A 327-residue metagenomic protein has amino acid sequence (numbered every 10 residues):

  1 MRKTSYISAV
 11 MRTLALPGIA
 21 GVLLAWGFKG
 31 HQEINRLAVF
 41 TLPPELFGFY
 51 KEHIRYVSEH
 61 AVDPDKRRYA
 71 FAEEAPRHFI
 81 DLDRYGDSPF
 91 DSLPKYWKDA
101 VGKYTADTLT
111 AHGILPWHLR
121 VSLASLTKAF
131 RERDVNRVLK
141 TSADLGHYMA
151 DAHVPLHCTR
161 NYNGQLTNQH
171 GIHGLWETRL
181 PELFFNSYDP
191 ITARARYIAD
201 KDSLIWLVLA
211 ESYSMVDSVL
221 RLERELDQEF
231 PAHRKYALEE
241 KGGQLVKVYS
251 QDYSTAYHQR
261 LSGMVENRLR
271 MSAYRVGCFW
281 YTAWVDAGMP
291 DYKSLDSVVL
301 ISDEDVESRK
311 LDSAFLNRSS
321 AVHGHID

Functional and structural regions predicted by a protein language model:
M1-E33, D327: Bacterial Sec-dependent N-terminal signal peptides
I7, P17, R36-L37, A152 (+1 more regions): Intrinsically disordered, low-complexity segments enriched in polar/charged small residues
L23-D144, R160-L245, Y249-D252, A256-R270 (+2 more regions): N-terminal, motif-rich segments that launch catalysis or mediate targeting to/interaction with membranes, typified by
A143-D151: Extended, hydrophobic/aromatic-rich amphipathic alpha-helical segments that build helical scaffolds
A150-G164: Catalytic Zn2+-binding segment of zinc metalloproteases
A273: C-terminal substrate/ligand-recognition segments
